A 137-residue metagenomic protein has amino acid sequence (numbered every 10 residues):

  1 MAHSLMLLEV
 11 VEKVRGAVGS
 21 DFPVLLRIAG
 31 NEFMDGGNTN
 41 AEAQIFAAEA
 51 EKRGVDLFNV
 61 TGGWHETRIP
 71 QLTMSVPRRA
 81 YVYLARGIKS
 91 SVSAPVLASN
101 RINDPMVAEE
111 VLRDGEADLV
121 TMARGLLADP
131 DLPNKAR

Functional and structural regions predicted by a protein language model:
M1-R137: Flavin-dependent oxidoreductase catalytic cores
